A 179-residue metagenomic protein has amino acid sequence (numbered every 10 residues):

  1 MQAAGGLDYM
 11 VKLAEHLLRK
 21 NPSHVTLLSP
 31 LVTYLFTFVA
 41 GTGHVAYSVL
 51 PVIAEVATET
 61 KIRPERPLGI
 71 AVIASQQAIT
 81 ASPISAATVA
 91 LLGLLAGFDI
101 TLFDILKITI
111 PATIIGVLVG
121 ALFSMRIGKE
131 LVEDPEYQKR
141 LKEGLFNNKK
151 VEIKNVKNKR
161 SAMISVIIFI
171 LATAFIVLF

Functional and structural regions predicted by a protein language model:
M1-T60: Membrane-embedded alpha-helical segments and adjacent helix-loop junctions characteristic of multi-pass solute
A4, D8, S85, R160-I168: Electropositive phosphate-/nucleotide-binding environments in soluble metabolic enzymes
G5, A86-T88, Y137-E143: Peri-membrane helix termini and adjoining interfacial loops of integral membrane proteins
L17-N21, R66, D99-I100, D104 (+3 more regions): Juxtamembrane/transmembrane-helix boundary motifs in multi-pass membrane proteins
S23-L27, A81, A87, K142-N148: Small-residue-rich segments of transmembrane alpha-helices in multi-pass membrane proteins, especially helix faces
S23-P30, H44, L106-I110, M163-I167: Hydrophobic alpha-helical transmembrane segments
T33-L50, R63-D104, I108, T113-I127: Alpha-helical transmembrane segments and, especially, the helix-loop junctions at the ends of these helices
K107, P111-F179: Long, contiguous bundles of hydrophobic transmembrane helices that form the permeation core of multi-pass
